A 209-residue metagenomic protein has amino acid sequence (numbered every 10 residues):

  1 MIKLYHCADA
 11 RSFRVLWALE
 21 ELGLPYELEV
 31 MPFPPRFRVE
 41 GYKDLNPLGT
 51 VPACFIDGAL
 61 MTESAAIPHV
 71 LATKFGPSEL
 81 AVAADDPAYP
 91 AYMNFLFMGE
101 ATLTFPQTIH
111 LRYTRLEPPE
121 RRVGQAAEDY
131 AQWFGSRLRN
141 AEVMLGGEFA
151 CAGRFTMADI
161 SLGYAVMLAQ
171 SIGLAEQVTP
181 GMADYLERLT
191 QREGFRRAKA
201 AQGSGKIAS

Functional and structural regions predicted by a protein language model:
M1-Q125: GST-like domain detector, emphasizing the conserved glutathione-binding G-site in the N-terminal thioredoxin-like
L19, C54, I67, A141 (+2 more regions): Residue-level signal for nonpolar/aromatic packing positions in well-ordered secondary structure
L22, N46, F75, L145 (+2 more regions): A broad structural signal for alpha-helix termini and local helix breaks/kinks
E27, T104, Q177, R197-A198: A local structural micro-motif
P32, M157, Q202: Short, solvent-exposed turn/loop segments enriched in Gly/Ser/Thr/Pro and often Arg
A72, A165-V166, K199: Active-site-flanking alpha-helical
G99-Q191: GST-like fold's C-terminal all-alpha helical module
M182-S209: Long hydrophobic alpha-helical segments typical of transmembrane helices together with their membrane-interfacial
